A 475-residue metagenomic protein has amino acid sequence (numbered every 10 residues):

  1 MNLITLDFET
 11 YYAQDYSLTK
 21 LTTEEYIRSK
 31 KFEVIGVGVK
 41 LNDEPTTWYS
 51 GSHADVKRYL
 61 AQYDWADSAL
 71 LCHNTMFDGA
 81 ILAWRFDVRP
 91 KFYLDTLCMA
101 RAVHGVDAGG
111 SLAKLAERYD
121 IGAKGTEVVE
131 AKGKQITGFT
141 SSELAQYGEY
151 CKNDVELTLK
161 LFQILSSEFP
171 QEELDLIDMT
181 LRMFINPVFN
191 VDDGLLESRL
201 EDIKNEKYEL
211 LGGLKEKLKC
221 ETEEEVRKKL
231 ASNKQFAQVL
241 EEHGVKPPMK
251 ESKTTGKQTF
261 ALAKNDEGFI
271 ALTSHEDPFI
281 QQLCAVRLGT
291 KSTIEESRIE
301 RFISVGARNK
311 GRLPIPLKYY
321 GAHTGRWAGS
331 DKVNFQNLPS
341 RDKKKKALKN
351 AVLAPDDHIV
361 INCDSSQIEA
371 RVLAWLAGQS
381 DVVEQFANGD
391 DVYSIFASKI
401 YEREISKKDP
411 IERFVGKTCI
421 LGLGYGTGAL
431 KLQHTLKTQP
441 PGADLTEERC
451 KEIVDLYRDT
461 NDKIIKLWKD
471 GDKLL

Functional and structural regions predicted by a protein language model:
M1-D15, L21, S29-G38, D107 (+6 more regions): Conserved "right-hand" nucleotidyltransferase catalytic core of DNA-directed polymerases
L6, C72-H73, L94-L97, V352-I368 (+1 more regions): Conserved catalytic palm subdomain of right-hand nucleotidyl-transferase polymerases, strongest for RNA-directed enzymes
T22-E25, E33-V34, N362, E369-E402: Metal-dependent catalytic core segments for phosphate chemistry
F32-V39, D43-K57, Y63-S166, E173 (+2 more regions): Active-site-proximal helix-loop-helix substrate-binding element of RNase H-like nuclease domains
D64-L70, V226, D357-I361: Short active-site oxyanion
M76-D87, R101-V103, F236-G244, S366-S380 (+1 more regions): Short active-site loop/helix that positions an aromatic residue
P90-K91, Y208, V245-E251, A377-N388: Cytochrome P450 catalytic domain signature, combining two hallmark sequence patches
K407-G426: Amphipathic, charged-and-aliphatic alpha-helical interface segments that function as noncatalytic docking
